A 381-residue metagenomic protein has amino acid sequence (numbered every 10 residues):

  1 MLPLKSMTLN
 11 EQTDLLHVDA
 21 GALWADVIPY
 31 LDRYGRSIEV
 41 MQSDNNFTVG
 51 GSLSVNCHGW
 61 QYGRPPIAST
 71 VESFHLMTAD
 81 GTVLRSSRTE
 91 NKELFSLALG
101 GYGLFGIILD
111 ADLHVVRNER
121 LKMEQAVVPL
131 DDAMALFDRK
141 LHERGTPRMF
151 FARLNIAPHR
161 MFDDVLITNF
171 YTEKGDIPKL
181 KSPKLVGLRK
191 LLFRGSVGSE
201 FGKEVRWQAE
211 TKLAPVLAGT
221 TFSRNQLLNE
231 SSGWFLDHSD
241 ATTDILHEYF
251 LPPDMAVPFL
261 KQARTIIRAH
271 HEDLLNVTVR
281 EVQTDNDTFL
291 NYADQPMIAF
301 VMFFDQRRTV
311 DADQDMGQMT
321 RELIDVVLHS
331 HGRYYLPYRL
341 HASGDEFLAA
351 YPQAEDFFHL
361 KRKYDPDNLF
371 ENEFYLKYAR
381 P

Functional and structural regions predicted by a protein language model:
M1-P381: Noncatalytic alpha-helical scaffold of FAD-dependent oxidoreductases
